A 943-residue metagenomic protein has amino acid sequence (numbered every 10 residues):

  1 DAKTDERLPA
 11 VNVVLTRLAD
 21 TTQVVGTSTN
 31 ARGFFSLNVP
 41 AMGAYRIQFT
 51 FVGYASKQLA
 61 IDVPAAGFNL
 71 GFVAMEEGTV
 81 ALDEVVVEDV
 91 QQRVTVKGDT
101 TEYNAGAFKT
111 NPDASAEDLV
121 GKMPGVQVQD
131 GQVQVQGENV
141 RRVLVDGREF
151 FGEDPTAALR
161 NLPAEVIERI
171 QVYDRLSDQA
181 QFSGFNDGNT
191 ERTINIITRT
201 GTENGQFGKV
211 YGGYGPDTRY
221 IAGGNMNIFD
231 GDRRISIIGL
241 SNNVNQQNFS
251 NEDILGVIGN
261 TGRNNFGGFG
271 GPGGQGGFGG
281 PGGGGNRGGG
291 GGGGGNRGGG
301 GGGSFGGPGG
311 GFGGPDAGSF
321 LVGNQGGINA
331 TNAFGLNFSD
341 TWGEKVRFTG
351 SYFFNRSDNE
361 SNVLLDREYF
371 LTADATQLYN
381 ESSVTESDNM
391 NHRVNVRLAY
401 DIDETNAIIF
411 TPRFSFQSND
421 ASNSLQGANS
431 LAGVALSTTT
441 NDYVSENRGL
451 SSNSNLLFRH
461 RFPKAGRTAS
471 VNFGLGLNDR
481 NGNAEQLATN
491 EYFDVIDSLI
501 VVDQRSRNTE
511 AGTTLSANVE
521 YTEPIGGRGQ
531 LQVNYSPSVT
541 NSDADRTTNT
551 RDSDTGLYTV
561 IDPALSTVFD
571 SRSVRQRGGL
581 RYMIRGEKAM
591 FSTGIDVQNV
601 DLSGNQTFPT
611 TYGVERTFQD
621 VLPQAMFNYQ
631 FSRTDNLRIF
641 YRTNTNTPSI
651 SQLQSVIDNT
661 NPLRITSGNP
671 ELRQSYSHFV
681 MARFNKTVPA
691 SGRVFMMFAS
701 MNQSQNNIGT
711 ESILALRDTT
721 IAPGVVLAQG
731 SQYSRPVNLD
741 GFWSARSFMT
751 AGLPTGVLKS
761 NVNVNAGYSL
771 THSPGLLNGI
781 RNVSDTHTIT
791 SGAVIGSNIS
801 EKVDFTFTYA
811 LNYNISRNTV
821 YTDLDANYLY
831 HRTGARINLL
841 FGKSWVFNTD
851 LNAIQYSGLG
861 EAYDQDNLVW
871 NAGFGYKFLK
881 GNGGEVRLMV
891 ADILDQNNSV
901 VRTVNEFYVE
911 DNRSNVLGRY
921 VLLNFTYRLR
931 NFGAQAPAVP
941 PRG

Functional and structural regions predicted by a protein language model:
D1-E84, V94, K122, Q127 (+2 more regions): Periplasm-facing N-terminal accessory domains of Gram-negative outer-membrane beta-barrel systems
F34, A55, D62, T79 (+18 more regions): Membrane-proximal, glycine/serine-rich, low-complexity loop/turn segments characteristic of large bacterial
S183-G184, S250-I254, S361-Q377, E386 (+15 more regions): Outer-membrane beta-barrel translocator domains and adjoining extracellular loop/strand segments of Gram-negative
Y211, L321-N324, Q377-V384, S437-V444 (+9 more regions): Extracellular loop and loop/strand-boundary signature of outer-membrane beta-barrel proteins
P216, G326-I328, E386-D388, V444-R448 (+11 more regions): Replace "Gram-negative outer membrane beta-barrel proteins" with "bacterial and organellar outer membrane beta-barrel
S382, T514-S516, V560-T567, S667 (+2 more regions): Outer membrane beta-barrel strand-and-loop segments of large Gram-negative receptors, especially TonB-dependent
Q530-D635, V820, L824-D825: Signature of Gram-negative outer-membrane beta-barrel scaffolds
G792-Y813, D825-G943: Conserved C-terminal beta-signal and adjacent last beta-strands/turns of outer-membrane beta-barrel proteins
